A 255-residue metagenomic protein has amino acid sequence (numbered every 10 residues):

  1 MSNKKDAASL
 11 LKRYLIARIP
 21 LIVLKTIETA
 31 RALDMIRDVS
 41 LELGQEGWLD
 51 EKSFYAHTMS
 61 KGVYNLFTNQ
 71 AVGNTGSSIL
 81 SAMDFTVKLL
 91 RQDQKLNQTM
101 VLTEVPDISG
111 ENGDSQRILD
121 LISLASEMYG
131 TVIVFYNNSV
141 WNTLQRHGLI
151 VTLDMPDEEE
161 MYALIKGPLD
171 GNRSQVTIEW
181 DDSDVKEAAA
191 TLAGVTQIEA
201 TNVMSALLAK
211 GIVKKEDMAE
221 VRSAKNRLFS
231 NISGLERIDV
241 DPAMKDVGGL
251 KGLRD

Functional and structural regions predicted by a protein language model:
M1-I27, E51, S60-N69, L149-M155 (+1 more regions): AAA+ P-loop ATPase motor domain of ring mechanoenzymes
I16, L41-G44, D84-R91, S123-S126 (+3 more regions): Signal for well-folded cores of large energy- and translation-related assemblies
R18-I19, E51-K52, L96-N97, M128-T131 (+1 more regions): Short glycine-/polar-rich loops that comprise or flank the Walker A/P-loop and associated switch/sensor motifs
V23-F54: Walker A/P-loop
A30-D34, Y64-N65, S109-N112, V140-T143: Short, charged/polar "capping" segments at the starts of alpha-helices and the immediately preceding loops
M35-V39, R117, L121, E160-P168 (+1 more regions): Alpha-helical scaffold elements adjacent to nucleotide-binding pockets in ATP/GTP-utilizing enzyme cores
A56-I118, I122-A125, V132-Y136: Conserved P-loop NTPase "ATPase switch" module shared by AAA+ and STAND
N138-P156: Short regulatory helix/loop adjacent to the ATP-binding pocket of P-loop NTPases
